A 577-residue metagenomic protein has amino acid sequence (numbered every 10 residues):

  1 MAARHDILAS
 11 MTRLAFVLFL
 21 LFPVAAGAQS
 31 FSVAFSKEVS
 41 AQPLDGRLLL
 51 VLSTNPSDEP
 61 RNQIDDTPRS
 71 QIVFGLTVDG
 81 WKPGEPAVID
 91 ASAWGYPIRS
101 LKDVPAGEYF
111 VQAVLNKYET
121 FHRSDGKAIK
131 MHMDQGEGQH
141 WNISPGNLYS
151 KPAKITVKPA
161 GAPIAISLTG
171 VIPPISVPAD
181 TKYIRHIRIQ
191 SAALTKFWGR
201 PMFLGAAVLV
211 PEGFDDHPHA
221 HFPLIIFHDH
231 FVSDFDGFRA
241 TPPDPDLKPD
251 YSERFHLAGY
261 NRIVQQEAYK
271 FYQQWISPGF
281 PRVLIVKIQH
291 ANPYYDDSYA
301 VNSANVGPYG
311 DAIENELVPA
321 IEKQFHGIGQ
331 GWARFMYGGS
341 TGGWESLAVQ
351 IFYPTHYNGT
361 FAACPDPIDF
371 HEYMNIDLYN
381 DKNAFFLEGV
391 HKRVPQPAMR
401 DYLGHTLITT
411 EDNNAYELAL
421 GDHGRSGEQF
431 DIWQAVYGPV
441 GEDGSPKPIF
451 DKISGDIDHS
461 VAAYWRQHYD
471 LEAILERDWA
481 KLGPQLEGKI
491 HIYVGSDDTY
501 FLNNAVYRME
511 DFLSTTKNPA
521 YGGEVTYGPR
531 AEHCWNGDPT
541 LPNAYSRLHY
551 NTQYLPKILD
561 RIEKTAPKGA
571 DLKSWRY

Functional and structural regions predicted by a protein language model:
D6-I7: Short, positively charged and aromatic/hydrophobic N-terminal segments
F16-L20: Hydrophobic helical h-region of N-terminal Sec-dependent signal peptides in bacterial secretory/periplasmic proteins
P23-A25: N-terminal signal peptide c-region/cleavage motif recognized by signal peptidases
G27-P56, H186-I189: Mature N-terminal segment immediately following signal peptide/propeptide cleavage in secreted/periplasmic
E38, T54-Y577: Non-catalytic cap/lid and distal C-terminal segments of serine-dependent acyl enzymes
